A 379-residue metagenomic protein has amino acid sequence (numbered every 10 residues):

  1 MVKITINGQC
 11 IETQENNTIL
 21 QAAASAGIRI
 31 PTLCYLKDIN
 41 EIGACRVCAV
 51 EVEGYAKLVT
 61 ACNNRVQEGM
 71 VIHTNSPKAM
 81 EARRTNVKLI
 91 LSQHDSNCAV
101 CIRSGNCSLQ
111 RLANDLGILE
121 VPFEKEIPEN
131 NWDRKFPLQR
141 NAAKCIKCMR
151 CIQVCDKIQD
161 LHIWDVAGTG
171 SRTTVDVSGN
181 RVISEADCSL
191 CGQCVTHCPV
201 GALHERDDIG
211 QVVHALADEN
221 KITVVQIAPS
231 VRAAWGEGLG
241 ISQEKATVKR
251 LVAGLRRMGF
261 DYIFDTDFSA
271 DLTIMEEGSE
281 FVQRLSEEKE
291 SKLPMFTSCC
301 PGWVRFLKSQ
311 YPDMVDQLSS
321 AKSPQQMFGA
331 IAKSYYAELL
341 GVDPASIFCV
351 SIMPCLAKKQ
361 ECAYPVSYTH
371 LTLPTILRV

Functional and structural regions predicted by a protein language model:
M1-N7: Eukaryote-biased recognition of intrinsically disordered, low-complexity regulatory segments
I11-E68: N-terminal cofactor/phosphate-binding cores enriched in small/glycine residues, especially glycine-rich loops such as
R46-L190, T196, L203-D218, I222: Fe-S ferredoxin-like electron-transfer domains and their immediately adjacent linker/connector regions across
E51, M80-E81, A234-E244, L251 (+3 more regions): Cofactor-cradling patches in redox/metallo enzymes
V66, G105, I158, P229-V231 (+2 more regions): Glycine-rich beta-alpha junction loops
D176-K289, L318-K322: Flanking helices and flexible, charged tails adjoining ferredoxin-like Fe-S electron-transfer domains in multi-subunit
Q226, M295-T297, F348-P354: Extended hydrophobic secondary-structure segments that form protein cores and membrane-embedded regions
T369-T375: Conserved small/polar residues in nucleotide/adenosyl-binding loops
